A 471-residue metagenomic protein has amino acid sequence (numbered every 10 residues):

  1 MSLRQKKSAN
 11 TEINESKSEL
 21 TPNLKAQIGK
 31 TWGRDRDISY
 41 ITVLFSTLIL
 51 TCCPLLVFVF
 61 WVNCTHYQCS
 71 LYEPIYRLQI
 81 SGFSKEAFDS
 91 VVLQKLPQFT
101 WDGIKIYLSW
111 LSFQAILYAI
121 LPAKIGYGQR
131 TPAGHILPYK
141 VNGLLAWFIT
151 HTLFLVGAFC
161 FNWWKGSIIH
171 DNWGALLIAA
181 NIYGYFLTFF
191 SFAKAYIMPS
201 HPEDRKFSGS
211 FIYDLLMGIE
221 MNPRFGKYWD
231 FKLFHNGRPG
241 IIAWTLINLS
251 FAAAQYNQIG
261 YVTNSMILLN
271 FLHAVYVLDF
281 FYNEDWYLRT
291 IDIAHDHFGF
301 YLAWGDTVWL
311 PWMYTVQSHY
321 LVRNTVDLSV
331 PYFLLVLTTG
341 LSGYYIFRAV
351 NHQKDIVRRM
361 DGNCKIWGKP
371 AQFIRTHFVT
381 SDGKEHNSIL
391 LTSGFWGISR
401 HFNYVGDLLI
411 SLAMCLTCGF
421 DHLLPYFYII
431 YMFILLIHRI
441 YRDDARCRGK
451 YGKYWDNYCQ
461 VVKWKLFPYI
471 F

Functional and structural regions predicted by a protein language model:
S2-S393, L409-F471: Membrane-anchoring alpha-helices and their flanking helix-loop junctions
G394-S399: A short amphipathic helical element positioned immediately N-terminal to and/or at the very start of a transmembrane
R400, Y404-I410: Conserved beta-strand->loop/alpha-helix structural units within folded catalytic cores of enzymes with alpha/beta
